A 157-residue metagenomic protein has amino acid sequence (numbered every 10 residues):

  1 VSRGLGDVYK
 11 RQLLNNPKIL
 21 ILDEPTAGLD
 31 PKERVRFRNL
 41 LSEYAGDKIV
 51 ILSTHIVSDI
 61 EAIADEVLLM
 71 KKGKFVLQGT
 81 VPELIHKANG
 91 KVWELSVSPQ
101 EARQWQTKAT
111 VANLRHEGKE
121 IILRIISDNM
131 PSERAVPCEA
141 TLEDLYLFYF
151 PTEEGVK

Functional and structural regions predicted by a protein language model:
V1-Y9: Single conserved hydrophobic/aromatic residue that forms the stacking wall/gate of nucleotide- or nucleobase-binding
R11-K18, D47: A short, proline-enriched helix->beta-strand linker immediately N-terminal to the Walker B motif in ABC-type P-loop
L20-E24, L29: Catalytic Walker B motif of ABC-type/P-loop ATPase nucleotide-binding domains
L40-L52: Conserved catalytic loops of ABC-family nucleotide-binding domains
I60-A62: A short, surface-exposed alpha-helical micro-motif characterized by mixed small hydrophobic and charged/polar residues
Q78-G79: ABC ATPase "signature
N113-K157: C-terminal coupling/interaction segments
